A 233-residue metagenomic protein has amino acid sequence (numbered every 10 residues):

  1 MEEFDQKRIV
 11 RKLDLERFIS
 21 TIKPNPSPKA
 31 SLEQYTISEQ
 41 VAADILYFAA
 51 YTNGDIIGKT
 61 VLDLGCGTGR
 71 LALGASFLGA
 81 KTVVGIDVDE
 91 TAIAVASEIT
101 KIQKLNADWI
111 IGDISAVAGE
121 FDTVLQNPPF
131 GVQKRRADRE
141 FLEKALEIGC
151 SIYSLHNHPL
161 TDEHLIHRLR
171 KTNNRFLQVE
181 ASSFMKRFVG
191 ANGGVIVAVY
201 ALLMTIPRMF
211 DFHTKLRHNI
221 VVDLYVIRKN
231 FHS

Functional and structural regions predicted by a protein language model:
E2-S233: Class I S-adenosyl-L-methionine-dependent methyltransferase catalytic core
